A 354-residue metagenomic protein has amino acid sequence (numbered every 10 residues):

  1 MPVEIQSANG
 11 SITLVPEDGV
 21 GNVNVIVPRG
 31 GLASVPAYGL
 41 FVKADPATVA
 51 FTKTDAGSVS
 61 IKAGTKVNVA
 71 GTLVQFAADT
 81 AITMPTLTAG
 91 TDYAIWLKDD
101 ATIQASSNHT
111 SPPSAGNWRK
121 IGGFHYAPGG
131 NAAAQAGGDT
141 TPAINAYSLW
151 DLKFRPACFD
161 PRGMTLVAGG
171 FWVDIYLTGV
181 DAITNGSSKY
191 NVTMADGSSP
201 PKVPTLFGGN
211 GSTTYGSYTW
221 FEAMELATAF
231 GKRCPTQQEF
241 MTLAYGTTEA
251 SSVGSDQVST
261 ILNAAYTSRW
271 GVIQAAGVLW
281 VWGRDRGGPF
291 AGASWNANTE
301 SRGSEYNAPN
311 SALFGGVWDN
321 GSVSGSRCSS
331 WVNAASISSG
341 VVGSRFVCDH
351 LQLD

Functional and structural regions predicted by a protein language model:
M1-A33, P113-A115, K120-A132, D139: Short, low-complexity N-terminal tether/leader segments at secretion or assembly junctions of large, surface-exposed
S34-T91: Glycine-rich, flexible loop motifs
T88-I103: Elongated alpha-helical scaffolds
A94-K98, W172-D174, G271, R345-D349: Residues within well-ordered beta-strands of beta-sheet-rich folds
D99-I103, L177-V180, T247-T248, D285-G288 (+1 more regions): Acidic glycine-/aspartate-rich tracts in secreted/extracellular proteins
A127-I273: Short aromatic-cysteine micro-motif
Y218, S304-D354: Disulfide-stabilized, aromatic/cysteine-rich ligand-recognition loop
M224, A229, E239-D319, D349: An exposed tryptophan-centered "aromatic clamp" motif
